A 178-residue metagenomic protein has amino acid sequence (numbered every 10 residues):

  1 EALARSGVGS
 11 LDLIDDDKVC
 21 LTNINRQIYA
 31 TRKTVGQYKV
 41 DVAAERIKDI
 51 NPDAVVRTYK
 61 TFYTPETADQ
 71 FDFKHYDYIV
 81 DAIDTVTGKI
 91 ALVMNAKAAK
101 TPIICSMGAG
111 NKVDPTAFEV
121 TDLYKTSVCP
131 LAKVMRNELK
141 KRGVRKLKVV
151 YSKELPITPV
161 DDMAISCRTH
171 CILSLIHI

Functional and structural regions predicted by a protein language model:
E1-A2: N-terminal Rossmann-like FAD-binding beta1-loop-alpha1 element of flavoenzymes
R5-S10: Conserved S-adenosyl-L-methionine
D15-N51: Glycine-rich phosphate-binding loop and adjoining beta1-alpha1-beta2 segment of Rossmann-like nucleotide-binding folds
V56-T58: Hydrophobic/aromatic anchor residues within beta-strands of the central parallel beta-sheet of Rossmann-like
K60-T67: Conserved SAM/SAH-binding loop
T67-K74: Short amphipathic alpha-helix with an adjacent loop that forms part of the alpha/beta core around
Y78, I83-S174: E1/E1-like adenylate-forming module used to activate ubiquitin-like modifiers and sulfur-carrier proteins
I176-I178: Conserved small/polar residues in nucleotide/adenosyl-binding loops
